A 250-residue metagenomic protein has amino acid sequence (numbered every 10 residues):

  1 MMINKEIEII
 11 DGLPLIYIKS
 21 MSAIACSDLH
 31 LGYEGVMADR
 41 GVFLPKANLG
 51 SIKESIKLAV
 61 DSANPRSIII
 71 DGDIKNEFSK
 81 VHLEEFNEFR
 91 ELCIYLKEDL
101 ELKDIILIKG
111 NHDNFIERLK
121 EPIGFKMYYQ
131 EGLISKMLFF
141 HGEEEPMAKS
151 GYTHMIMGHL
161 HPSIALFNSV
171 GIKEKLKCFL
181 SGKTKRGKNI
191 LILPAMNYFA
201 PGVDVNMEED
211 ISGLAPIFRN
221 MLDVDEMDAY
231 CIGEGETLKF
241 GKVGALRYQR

Functional and structural regions predicted by a protein language model:
M1-R250: Extended recognition/assembly regions associated with phosphoester-bond processing machinery
